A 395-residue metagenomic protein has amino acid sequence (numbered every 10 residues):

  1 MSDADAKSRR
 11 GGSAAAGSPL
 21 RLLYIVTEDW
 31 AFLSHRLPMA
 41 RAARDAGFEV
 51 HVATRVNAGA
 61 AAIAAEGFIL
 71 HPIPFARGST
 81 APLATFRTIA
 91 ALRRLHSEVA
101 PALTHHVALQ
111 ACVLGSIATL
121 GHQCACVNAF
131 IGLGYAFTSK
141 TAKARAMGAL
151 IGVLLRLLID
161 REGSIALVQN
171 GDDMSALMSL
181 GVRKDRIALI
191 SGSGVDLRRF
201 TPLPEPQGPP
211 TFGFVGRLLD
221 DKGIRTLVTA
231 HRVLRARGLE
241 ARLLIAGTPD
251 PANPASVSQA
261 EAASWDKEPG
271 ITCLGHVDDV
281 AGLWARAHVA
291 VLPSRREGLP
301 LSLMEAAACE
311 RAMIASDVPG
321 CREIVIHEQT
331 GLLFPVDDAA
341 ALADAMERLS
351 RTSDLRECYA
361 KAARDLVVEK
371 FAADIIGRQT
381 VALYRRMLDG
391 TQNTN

Functional and structural regions predicted by a protein language model:
A60-A64, S175, R237, R242-G270 (+1 more regions): Short, structured helix-loop element that forms part of the nucleotide-activated donor/catalytic region
H71, G152-P202, T211-F214: Donor nucleotide-sugar binding/catalytic pocket of nucleotide-sugar-dependent glycosyltransferases
H106-C112, F130: Short His-centered aromatic/hydrophobic patch
P204-K222, L227-R232, L244: Conserved donor-binding/catalytic core segment of Leloir-type glycosyltransferases
H276, R295: Aromatic "clamp/platform" in nucleotide-sugar-dependent glycosyltransferases that forms part of the donor/acceptor
A312-A315, V325: Short hydrophobic beta-strand element within catalytic cores of glycosyltransferases and related nucleotide-activated
I326-E328, L332-A339, R348-S353: Conserved acidic donor-binding segment of nucleotide-sugar-dependent glycosyltransferases
A341, R348, L355-K370, I376-A382: A short, well-ordered alpha-helix in the C-terminal region of glycosyltransferases
